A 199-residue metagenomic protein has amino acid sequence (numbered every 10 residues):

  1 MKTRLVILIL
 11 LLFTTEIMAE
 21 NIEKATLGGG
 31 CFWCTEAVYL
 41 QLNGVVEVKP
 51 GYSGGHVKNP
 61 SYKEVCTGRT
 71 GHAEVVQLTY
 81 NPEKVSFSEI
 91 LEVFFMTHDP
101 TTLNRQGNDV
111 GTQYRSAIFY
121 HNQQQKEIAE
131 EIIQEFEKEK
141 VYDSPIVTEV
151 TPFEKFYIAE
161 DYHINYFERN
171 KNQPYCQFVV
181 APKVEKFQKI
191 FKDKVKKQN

Functional and structural regions predicted by a protein language model:
R4-F13: Sec-dependent N-terminal signal peptides
M18-N199: Flexible coil/turn and secondary-structure edge motifs
